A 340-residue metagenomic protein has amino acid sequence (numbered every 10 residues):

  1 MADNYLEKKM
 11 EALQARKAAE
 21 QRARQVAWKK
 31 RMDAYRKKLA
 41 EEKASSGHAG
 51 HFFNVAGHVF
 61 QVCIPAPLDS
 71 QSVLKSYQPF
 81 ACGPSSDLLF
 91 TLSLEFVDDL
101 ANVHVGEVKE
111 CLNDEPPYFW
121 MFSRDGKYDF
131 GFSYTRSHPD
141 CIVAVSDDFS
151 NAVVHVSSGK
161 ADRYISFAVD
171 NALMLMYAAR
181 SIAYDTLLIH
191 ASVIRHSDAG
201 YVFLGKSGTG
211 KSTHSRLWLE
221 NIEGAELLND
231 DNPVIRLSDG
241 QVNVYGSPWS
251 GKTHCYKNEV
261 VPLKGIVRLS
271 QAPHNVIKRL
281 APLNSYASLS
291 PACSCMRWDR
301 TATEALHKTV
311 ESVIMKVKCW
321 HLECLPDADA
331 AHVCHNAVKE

Functional and structural regions predicted by a protein language model:
A2-Y35: Charge-rich, low-complexity alpha-helical coiled-coil segments
K30-S46: Short, contiguous, helix-prone interaction/anchoring segments in small proteins
E42-V202, S207, L217-E226, V234-E340: A noncatalytic interaction/capping subdomain that flanks phosphate/NTP-handling catalytic cores
T209-K211: Conserved glycine(s) of the Walker
H214: Hydrophobic positions on the alpha1 helix immediately C-terminal to the Walker A/P-loop
